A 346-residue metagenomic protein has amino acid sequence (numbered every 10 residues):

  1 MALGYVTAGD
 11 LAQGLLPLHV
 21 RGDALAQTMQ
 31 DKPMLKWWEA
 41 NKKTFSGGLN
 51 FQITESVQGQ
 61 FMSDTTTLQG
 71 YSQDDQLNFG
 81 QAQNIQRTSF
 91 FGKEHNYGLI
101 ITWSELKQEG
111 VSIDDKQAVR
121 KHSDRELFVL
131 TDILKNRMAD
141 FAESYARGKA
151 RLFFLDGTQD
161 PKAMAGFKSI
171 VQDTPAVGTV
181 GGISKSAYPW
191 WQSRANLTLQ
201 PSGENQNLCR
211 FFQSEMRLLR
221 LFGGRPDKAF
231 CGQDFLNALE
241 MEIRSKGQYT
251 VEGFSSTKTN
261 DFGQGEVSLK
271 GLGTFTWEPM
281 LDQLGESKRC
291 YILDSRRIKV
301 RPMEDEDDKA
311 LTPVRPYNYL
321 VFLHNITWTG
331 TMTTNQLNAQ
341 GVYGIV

Functional and structural regions predicted by a protein language model:
A2-L272, T276-R289, L293-V346: Flexible, glycine/threonine- and acidic-rich loop/arm segments that mediate assembly and lattice contacts in viral
